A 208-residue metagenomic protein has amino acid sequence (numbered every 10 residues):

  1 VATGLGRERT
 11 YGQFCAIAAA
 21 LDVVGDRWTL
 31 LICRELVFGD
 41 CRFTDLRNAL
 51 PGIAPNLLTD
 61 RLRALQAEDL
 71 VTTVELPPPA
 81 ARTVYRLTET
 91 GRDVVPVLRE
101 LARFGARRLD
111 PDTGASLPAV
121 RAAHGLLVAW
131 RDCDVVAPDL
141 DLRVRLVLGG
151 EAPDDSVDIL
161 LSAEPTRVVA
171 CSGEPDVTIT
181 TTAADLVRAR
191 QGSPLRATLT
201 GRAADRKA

Functional and structural regions predicted by a protein language model:
V1-L21: Short, Lys/Arg-enriched N-terminal segment that forms or immediately precedes the first helix of a structured domain
C15-A54: N-terminal helix-turn-helix DNA-binding core of bacterial DNA-binding proteins
G25, P77-E100: Basic, amphipathic "hinge/linker" alpha-helix immediately C-terminal to the N-terminal HTH DNA-binding motif
R61: Residues within the DNA-recognition helix of helix-turn-helix
T90-L160, D205: Acidic, aliphatic-rich amphipathic alpha-helical segments
S172-A208: C-terminal interaction segments
